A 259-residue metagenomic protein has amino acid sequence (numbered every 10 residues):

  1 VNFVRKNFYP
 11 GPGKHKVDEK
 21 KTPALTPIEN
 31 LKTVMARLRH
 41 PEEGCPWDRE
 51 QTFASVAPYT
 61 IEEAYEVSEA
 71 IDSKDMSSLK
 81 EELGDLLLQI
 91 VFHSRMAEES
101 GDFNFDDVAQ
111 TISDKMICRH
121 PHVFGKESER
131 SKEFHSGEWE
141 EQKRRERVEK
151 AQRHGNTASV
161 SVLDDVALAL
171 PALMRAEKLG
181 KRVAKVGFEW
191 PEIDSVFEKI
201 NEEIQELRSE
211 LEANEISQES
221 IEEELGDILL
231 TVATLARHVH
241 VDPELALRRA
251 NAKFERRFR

Functional and structural regions predicted by a protein language model:
N2, K6-N7: Polybasic, lysine-rich low-complexity intrinsically disordered segments
F8-E82, L88-L225, L229-R259: Flexible "arm" and connector segments at domain edges
